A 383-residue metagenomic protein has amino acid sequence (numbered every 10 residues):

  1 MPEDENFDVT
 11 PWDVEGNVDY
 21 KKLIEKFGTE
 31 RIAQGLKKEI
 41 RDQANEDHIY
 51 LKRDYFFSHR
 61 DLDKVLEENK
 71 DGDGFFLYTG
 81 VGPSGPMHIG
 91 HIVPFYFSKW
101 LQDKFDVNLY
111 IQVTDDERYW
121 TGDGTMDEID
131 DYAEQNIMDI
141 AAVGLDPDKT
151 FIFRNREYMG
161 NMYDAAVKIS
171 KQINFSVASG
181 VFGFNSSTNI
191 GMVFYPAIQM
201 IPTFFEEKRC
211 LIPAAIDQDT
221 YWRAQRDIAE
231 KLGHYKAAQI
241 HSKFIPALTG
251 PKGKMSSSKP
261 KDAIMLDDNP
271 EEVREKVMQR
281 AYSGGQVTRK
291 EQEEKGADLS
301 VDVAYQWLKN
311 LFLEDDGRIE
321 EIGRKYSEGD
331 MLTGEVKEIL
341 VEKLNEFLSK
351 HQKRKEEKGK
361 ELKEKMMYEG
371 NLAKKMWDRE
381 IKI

Functional and structural regions predicted by a protein language model:
M1-V81, R226-Q279, G284-V287, E291 (+2 more regions): Non-catalytic terminal extensions that flank enzyme cores
N45-R118, I212-A214: N-terminal catalytic cores of NTP/NDP-binding nucleotidyl/phosphoryl-transfer enzymes
V81-M87, G183-S187, C210-A214, Q292-G296: A short glycine/serine-rich beta->alpha loop
H88, S98, I140, K252 (+1 more regions): Residue-level signal for inorganic ion chemistry
D106, F204-L211, F312-I322: Short helix-capping/linker segments at secondary-structure and domain boundaries
Q112-G122, I245-L248: Short connector loops at secondary-structure junctions
M126-S242: Divalent-metal (Mg2+/Mn2+/Ca2+)-assisted nucleotide/phosphate chemistry catalytic cores
R156-G160, N185-M192, E291-D302, M331 (+1 more regions): Structural motif
